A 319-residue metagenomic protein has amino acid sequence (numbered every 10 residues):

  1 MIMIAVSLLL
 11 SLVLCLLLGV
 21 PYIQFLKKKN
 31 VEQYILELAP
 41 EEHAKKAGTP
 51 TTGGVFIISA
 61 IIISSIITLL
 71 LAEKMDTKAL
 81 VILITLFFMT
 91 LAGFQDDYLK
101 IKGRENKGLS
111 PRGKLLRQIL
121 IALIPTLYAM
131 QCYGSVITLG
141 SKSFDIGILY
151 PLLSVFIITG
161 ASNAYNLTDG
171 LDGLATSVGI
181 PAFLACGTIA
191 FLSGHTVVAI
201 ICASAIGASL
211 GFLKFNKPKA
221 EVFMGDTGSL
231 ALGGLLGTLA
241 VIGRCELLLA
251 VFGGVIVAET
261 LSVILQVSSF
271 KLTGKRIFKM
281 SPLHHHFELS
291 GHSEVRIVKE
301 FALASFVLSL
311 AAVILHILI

Functional and structural regions predicted by a protein language model:
M1-K27, I57-Q95, P125, A129 (+2 more regions): Alpha-helical transmembrane segments
Y22-K27, V31-P40: N-terminal alpha-helical transmembrane segments of multi-pass membrane transport and channel/translocase proteins
N30-L36, C132-V136, I277-S281: Peri-membrane helix termini and adjoining interfacial loops of integral membrane proteins
L36-P50, R104-R117, H284, L289: Juxtamembrane helix-capping/reentrant segments at transmembrane boundaries
Q95-G103: Hydrophobic transmembrane alpha-helix segments characteristic of membrane transport and insertion machinery
K102-S110, I137-I146, S293: Membrane interface segments of multi-pass transport proteins and intramembrane proteases
L116-I124: Carboxylate/His-rich catalytic cores and anion/metal-binding grooves
